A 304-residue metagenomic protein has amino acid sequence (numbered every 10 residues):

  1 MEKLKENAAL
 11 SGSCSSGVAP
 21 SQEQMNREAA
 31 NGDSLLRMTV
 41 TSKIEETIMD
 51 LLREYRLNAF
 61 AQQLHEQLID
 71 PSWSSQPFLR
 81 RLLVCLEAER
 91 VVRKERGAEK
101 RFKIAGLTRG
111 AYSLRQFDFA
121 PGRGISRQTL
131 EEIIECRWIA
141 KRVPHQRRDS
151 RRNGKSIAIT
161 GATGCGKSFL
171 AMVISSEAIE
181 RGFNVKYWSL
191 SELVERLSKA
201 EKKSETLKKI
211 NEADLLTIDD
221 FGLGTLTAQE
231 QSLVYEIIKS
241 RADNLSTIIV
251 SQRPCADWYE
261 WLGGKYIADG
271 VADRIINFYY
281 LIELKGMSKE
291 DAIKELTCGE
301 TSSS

Functional and structural regions predicted by a protein language model:
N58-G110: Interdomain "pre-motor" coupling segment immediately N-terminal to P-loop NTPase/helicase cores
L64, N184, E192-E212, F221-S304: Replace "adjacent to P-loop NTPase cores in ATP/GTP-dependent enzymes" with "adjacent to NTP-binding cores
R115-R137: N-terminal pre-Walker A segment at the start of P-loop NTPase domains
E135-G154: Phosphate-binding P-loop
P144, G154-S168: Walker A/P-loop nucleotide-binding motif
S176-W188: Post-Walker A helix-loop "phosphate-sensing" segment adjacent to the P-loop in P-loop NTPases
